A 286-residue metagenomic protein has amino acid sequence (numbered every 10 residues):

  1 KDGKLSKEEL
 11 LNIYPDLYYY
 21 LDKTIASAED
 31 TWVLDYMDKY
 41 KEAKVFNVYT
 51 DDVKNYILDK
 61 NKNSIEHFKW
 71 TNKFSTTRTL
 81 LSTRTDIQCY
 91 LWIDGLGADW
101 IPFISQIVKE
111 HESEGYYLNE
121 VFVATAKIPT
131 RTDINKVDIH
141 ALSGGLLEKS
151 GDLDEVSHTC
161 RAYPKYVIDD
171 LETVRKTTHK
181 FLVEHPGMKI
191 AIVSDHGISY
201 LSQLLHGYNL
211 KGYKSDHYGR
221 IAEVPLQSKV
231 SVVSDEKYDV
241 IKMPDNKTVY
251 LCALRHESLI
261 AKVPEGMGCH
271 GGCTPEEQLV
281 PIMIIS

Functional and structural regions predicted by a protein language model:
K1-S286: Feature captures the catalytic ectodomains and active-site-proximal regions of enzymes that hydrolyze or transfer
